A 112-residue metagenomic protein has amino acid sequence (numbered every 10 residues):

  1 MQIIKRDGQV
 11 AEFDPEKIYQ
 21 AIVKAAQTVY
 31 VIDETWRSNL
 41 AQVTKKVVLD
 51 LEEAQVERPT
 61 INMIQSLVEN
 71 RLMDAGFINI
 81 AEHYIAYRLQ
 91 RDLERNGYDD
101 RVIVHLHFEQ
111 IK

Functional and structural regions predicted by a protein language model:
M1-K112: Extended catalytic cores of very large enzyme megasubunits
